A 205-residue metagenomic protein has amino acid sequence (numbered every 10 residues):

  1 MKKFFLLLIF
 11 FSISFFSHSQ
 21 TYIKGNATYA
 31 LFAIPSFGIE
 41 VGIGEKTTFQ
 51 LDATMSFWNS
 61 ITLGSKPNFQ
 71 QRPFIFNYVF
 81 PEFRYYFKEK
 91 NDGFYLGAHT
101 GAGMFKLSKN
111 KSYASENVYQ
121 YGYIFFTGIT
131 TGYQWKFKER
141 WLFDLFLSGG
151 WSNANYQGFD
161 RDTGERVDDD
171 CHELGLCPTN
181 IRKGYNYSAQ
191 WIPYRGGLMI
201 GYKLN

Functional and structural regions predicted by a protein language model:
F4-S17: Sec-dependent N-terminal signal peptides
Q20-P35, T48-F57: Transmembrane beta-strand segments that form the barrel wall of outer-membrane beta-barrel proteins
T21, L31-A33, I75-V79, Y121-T127 (+1 more regions): Residues that define the transmembrane beta-barrel architecture of outer-membrane proteins
V41-D144, Y202: Gram-negative (and chloroplast) outer-membrane scaffold detector with strong preference for beta-barrel transmembrane
R84-Y86, Q190-N205: Outer-membrane beta-barrel "beta-signal"
S148-D168: Short, solvent-exposed beta-strand-terminating loops
R161-R182: Solvent-exposed loop segments that connect transmembrane elements
N180-P193: Individual transmembrane alpha-helices with interfacial aromatic-anchor signatures
